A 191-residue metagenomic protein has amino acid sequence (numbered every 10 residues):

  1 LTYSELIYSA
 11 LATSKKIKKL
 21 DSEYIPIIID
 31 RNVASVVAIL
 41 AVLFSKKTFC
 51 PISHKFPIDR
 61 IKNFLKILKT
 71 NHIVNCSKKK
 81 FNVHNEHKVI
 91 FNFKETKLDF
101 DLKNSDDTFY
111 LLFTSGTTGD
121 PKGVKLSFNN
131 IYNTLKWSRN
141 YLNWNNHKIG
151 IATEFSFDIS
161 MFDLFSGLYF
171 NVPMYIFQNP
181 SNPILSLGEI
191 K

Functional and structural regions predicted by a protein language model:
L1-K19, K62, L126-Y132: Conserved AMP-binding/adenylate-forming core of the ANL superfamily
L20, L65-N71, G188-K191: Active-site charged/polar residues at nucleotide-handling catalytic sites that mediate phosphoryl, nucleotidyl
I25: Gly/Thr-rich phosphate-binding loop signature of adenosyl cofactor/nucleotide-binding cores
A34-S35, I39, K47-N63, L98-K191: Motif- and composition-driven signal specific to adenylation
L43-K46, K62-L68, K78, N85-N92: Nucleotide 5′-phosphate-binding alpha/beta core
N71-H72, K148: Short, Asp-centered acidic motifs that coordinate Mg2+ and/or phosphate in catalytic or ligand-binding sites
I73-S105: ANL superfamily adenylate-forming
